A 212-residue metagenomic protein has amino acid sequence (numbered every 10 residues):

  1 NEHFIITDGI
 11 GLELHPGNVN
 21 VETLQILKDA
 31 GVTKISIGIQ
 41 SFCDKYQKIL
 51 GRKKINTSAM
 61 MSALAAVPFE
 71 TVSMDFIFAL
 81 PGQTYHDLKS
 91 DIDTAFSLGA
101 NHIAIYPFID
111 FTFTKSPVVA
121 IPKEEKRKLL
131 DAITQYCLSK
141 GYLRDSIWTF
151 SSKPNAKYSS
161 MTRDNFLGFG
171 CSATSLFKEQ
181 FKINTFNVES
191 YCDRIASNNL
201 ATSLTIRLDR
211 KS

Functional and structural regions predicted by a protein language model:
N1-K211: C-terminal scaffold of the Radical SAM
